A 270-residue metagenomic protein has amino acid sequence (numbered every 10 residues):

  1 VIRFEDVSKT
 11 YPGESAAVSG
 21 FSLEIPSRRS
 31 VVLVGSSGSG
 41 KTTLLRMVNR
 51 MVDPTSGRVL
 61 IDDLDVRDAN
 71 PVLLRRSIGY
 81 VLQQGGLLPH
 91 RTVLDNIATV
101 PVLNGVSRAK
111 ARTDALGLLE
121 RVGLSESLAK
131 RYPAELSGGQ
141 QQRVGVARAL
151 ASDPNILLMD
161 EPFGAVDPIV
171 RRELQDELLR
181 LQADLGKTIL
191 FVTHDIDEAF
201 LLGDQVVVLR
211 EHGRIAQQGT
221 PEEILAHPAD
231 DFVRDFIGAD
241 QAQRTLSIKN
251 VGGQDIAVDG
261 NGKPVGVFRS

Functional and structural regions predicted by a protein language model:
N49: Helix-to-loop junction immediately C-terminal to a conserved catalytic motif
D65-G79, L103-A109: ABC ATPase NBD coupling module
L94-V102, R112, L116: Short helical segment in ABC ATPase nucleotide-binding domains corresponding to the A-loop/adjacent helical element
A109-S127: Conserved ABC ATPase "signature" region
Y132-L136, Q140-Q142: Conserved ABC ATPase signature
A151-N155: A short, proline-enriched helix->beta-strand linker immediately N-terminal to the Walker B motif in ABC-type P-loop
L157-E161: Catalytic Walker B motif of ABC-type/P-loop ATPase nucleotide-binding domains
